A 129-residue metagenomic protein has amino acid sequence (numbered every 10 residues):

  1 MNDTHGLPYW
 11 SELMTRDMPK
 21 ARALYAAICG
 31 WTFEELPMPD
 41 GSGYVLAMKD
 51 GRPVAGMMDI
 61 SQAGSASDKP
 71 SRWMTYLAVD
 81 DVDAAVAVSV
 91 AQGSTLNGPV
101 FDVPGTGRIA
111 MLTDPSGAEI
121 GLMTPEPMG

Functional and structural regions predicted by a protein language model:
M1-L7, L13, E34-P37, V86 (+1 more regions): Vicinal oxygen chelate
N2-R52, A91: Core segments of cupin and vicinal oxygen chelate
P8-R16, L46, G64-V88, R108-T113: Vicinal oxygen chelate
A23, T32, R72-T75, D102: Residue-level preference for alpha-helix termini and adjacent loops
L24-A26, I60, K69-R72, V90-Q92 (+2 more regions): Surface-exposed beta-strand edges and their flanking turn/coil or helix-capping segments
W31-P70, P115, E119-P125: Conserved short beta-strand elements that form part of the metal-binding/catalytic scaffold of enzyme active sites
M58, Y76, P99: A cross-family glycoside hydrolase active-site/sugar-binding cleft signature
